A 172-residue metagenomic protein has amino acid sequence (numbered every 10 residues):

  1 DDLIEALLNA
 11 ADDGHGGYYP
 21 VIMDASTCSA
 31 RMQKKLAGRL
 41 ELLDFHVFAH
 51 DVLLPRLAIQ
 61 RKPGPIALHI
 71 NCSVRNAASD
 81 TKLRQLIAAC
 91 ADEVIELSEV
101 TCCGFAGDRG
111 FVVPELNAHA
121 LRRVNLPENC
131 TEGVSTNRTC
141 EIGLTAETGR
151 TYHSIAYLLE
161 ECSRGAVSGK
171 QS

Functional and structural regions predicted by a protein language model:
D1-S172: Iron-sulfur cluster-binding electron-transfer modules in prokaryotic oxidoreductases
